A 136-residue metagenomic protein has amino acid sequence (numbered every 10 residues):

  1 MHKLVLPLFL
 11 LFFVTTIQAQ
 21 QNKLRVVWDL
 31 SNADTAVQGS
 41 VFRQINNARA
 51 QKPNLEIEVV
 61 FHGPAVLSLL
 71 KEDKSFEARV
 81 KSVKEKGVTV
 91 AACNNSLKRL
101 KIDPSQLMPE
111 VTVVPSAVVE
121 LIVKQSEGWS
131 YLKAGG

Functional and structural regions predicted by a protein language model:
L4-F13: Sec-dependent N-terminal signal peptides
Q20-G136: Secreted/extracellular ectodomain signature
